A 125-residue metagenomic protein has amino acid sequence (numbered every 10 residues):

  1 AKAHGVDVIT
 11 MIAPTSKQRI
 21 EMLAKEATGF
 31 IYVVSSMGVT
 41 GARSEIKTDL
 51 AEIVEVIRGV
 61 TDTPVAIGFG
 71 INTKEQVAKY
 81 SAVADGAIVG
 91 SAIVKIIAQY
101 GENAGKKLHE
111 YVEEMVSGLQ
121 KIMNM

Functional and structural regions predicted by a protein language model:
A1-E45: Conserved anion-binding
A1-K2, A51-T61, V112-N124: Surface-exposed amphipathic alpha-helices with a cationic face
V8-M11, I31-V33, V65-F69, A87-V89: Hydrophobic faces of well-ordered beta-strands that scaffold small-molecule active sites in alpha/beta enzyme cores
T15-K25, I67, I71-A87: Catalytic cores of alpha/beta
S35-G41, V83-E102: Glycine-rich phosphate-binding active-site loops on the catalytic face of alpha/beta enzymes
T40-S44, P64-G70: Short, glycine/charged-rich beta-strand-loop motifs at protein surfaces that mediate ligand recognition and catalysis
E45-I53, G105-L108: Charged helix-capping and loop-helix junction motifs
V94-M125: C-terminal helical cap(s) of enzyme catalytic domains, especially alpha/beta-barrels
